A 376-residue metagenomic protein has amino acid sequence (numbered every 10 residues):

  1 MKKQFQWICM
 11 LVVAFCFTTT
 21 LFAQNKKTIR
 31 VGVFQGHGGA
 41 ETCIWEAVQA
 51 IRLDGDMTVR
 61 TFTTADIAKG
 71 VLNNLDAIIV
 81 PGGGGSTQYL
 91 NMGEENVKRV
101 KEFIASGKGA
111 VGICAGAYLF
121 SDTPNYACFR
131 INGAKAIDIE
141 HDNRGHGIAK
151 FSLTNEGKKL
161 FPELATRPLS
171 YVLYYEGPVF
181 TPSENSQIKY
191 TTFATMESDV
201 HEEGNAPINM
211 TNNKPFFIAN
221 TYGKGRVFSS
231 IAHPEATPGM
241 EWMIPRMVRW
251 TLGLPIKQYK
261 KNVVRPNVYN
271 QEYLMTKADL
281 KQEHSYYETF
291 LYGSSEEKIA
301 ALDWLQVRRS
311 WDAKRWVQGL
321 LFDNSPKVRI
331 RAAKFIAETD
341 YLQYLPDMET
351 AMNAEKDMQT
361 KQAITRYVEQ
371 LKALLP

Functional and structural regions predicted by a protein language model:
F22-N74: Aromatic-Pro/Gly-enriched surface loop or interdomain linker that acts as a lid/target-recognition segment
S86-A165: A glycine-rich, often tryptophan-bearing local segment used as a flexible ligand/cofactor-contacting loop or short
A149-G223, I231-E235: Catalytic beta-strand/loop cores that center a nucleophilic Ser/Cys/Thr and support acyl-enzyme chemistry
D279-T289, S310-F322, Y341-N353, L375-P376: Amphipathic alpha-helical scaffolding segments comprising HEAT/armadillo-like alpha-solenoid repeats
G293-S294, N324-S325, K356-D357: Short inter-helical turns and helix N-cap capping residues of alpha-solenoid HEAT/ARM repeat scaffolds
